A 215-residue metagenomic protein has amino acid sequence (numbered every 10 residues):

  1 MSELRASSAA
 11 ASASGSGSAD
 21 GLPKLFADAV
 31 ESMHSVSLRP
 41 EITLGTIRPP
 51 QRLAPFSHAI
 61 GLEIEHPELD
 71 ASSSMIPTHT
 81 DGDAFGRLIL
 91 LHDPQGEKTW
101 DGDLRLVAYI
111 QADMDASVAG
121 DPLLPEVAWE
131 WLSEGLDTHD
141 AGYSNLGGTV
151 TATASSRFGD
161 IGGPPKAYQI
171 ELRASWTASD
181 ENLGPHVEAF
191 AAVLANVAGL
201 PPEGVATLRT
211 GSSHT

Functional and structural regions predicted by a protein language model:
M1-L53: Short, extreme N-terminal leader segments that mark the start of a protein/domain
H34-D81: A structural/positional concept
A59, D101-A116, K166-W176: Glycine-rich, often proline-containing surface loops adjacent to acidic residues and nearby aromatics that form
E63-Q111: A glycine-rich, hydrophobic loop/mini-helix early in the fold
L69-A71, S117-D121, E181-E188: Short, conserved charged micro-motifs
P122-D160: Short, internal acidic amphipathic alpha-helical interface segments that mediate docking to partner proteins
G147-G148, A154-S179: Amphipathic protein-protein interaction modules
R173-T215: Mixed-charge, glycine-accented linear interaction segment located at domain edges/termini
